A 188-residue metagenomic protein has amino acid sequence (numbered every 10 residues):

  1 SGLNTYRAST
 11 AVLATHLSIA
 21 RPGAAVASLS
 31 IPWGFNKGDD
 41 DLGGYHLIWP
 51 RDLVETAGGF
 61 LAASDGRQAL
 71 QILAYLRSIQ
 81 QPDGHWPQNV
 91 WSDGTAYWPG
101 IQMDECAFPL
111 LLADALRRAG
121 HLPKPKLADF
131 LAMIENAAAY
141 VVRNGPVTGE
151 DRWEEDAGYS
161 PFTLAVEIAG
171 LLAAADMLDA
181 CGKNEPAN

Functional and structural regions predicted by a protein language model:
S1-G44, K124: Acidic/polar, glycine-enriched structural segments that form the non-catalytic walls/loops of the carbohydrate-binding
G2, P123-F130, D156, K183-A187: Residue-level recognition of alpha-helical structural elements
S28-G44, D93-Y97, L127, T148-P161: Active-site-adjacent structural elements in folded domains
G43-G145, L164, I168-L171: Aromatic-rich carbohydrate-recognition surfaces in CAZymes
D83-W91, P146-N188: Catalytic cores of carbohydrate-active enzymes
